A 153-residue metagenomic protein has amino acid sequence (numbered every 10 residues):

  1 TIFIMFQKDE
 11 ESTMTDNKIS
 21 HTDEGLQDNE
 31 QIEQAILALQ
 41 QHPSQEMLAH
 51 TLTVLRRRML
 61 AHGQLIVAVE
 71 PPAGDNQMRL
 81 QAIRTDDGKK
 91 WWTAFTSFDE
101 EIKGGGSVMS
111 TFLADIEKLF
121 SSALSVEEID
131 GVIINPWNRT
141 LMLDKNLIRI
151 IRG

Functional and structural regions predicted by a protein language model:
F6-G153: An interfacial alpha-helical scaffold signature
